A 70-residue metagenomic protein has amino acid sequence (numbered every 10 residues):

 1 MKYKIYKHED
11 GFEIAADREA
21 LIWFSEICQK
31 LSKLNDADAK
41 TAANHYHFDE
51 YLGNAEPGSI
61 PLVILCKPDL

Functional and structural regions predicted by a protein language model:
M1-L70: Positively charged, low-complexity terminal tracts and the immediately adjacent first secondary-structure elements
